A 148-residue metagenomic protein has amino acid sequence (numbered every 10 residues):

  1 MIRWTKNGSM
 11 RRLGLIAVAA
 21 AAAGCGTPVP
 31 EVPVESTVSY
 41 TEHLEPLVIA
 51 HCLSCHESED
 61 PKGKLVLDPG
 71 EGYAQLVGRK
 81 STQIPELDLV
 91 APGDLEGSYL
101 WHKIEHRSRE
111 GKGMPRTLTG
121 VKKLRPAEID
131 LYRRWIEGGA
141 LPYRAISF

Functional and structural regions predicted by a protein language model:
M1-M10: N-terminal secretory signal peptides that target proteins for export/translocation
R11-V18: Sec-dependent signal peptide recognition, specifically the positively charged N-region followed immediately by
A17, W101-H102, R133: A cross-family signal for key residues in well-ordered alpha-helices that form functional helical elements
A21-G24: C-terminal motif of bacterial Sec signal peptides marking the signal peptidase cleavage site
G26-P126, A145-F148: Solvent-exposed helix-loop boundary motif
A127, R133-G139: Short, well-ordered beta-strand segments
R134, R144-A145: Well-ordered alpha/beta subsegment
